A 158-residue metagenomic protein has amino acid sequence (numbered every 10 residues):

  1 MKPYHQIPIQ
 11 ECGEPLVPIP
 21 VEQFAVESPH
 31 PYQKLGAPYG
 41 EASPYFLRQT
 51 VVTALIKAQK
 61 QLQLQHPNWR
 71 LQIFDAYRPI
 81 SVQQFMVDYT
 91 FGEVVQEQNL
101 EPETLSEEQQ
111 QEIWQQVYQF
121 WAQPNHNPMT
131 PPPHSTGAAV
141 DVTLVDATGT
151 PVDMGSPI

Functional and structural regions predicted by a protein language model:
M1-A76, I80-I158: Extracytoplasmic cell-surface/polysaccharide-interacting catalytic and binding patches
